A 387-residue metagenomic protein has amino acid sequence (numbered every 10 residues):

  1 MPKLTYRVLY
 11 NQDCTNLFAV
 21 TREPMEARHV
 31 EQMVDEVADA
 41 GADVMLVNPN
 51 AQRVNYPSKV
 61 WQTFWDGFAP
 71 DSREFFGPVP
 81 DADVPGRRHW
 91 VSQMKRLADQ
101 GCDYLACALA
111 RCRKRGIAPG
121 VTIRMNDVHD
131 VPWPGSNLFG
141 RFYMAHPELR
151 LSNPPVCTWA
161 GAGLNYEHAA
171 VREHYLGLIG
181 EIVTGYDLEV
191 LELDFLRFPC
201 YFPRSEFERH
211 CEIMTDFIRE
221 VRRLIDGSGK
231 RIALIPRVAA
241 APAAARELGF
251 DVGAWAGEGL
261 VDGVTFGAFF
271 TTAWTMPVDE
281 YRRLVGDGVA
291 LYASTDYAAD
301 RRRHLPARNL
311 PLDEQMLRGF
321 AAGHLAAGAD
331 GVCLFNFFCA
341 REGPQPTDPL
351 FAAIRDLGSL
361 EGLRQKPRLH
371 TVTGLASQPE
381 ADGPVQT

Functional and structural regions predicted by a protein language model:
M1-V47, A51-V54, D99, A110 (+2 more regions): Mature N-terminal, pre-catalytic/accessory segment of carbohydrate-active enzymes
K3-A27, R73-A110, K114-R115, P119-G185 (+2 more regions): Active-site-adjacent "subsite" loops/lids of carbohydrate-active enzymes
Y10-T15, I232-A233, R237-A240, Y281-E314: Active-site clefts of carbohydrate-active enzymes
F18-R28, N50-N55, A98, A239-L248 (+4 more regions): Acidic-and-aromatic substrate-binding clefts and catalytic sites of carbohydrate-active enzymes
R28-N55, E181-V190, L260-V264, H324-F335: Catalytic domains of carbohydrate-active enzymes, especially glycoside hydrolases
A42-L97, C200-R204, D279: Aromatic-lined carbohydrate-binding/catalytic grooves of carbohydrate-active enzymes
A170-A290, M316, A327-A329: Active-site neighborhood of glycoside hydrolase catalytic domains
A322, A327-T387: Aromatic- and carboxylate-lined catalytic core of secreted/periplasmic carbohydrate-active enzymes
